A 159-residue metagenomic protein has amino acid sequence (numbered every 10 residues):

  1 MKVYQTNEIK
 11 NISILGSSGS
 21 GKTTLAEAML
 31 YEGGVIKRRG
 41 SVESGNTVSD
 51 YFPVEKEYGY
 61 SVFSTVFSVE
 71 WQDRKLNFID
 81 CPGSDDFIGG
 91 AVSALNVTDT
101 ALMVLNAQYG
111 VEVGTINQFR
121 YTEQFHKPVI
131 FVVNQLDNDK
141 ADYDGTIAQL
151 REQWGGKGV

Functional and structural regions predicted by a protein language model:
M1-L105, Y109-V111, G145, W154 (+1 more regions): P-loop NTPase switch module centered on the Walker A-proximal segment
T100, H126-K127: Loop/turn elements at helix/coil->beta-strand transitions in domains of secreted/extracellular proteins
G110-H126, T146-I147: Amphipathic helical hotspot of TIR/SEFIR-family domains
P128, D137-V159: Canonical P-loop GTPase G-domain recognition
F131: Histidine-centered acyl-transfer/condensation active-site motif and its immediate structural neighborhood
N134: Active-site glycine-centered loops adjacent to acidic/histidine catalytic or metal-binding residues that shape
